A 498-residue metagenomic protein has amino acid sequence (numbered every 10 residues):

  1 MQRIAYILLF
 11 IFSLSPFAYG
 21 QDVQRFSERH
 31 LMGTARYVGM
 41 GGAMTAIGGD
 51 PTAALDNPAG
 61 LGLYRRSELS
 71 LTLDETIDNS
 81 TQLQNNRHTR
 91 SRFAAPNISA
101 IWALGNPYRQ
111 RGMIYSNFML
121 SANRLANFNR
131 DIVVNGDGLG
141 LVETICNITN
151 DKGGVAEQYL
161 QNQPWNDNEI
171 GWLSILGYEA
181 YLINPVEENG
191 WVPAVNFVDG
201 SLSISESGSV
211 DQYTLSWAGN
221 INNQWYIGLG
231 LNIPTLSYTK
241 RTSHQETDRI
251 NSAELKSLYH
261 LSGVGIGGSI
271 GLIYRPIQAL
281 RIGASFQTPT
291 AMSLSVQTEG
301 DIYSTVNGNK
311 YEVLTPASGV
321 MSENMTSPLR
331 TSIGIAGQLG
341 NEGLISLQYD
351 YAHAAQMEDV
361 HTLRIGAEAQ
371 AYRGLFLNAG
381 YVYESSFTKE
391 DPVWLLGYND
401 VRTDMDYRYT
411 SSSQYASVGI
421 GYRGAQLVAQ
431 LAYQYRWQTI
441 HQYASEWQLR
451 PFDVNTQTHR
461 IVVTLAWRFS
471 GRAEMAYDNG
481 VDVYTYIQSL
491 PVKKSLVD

Functional and structural regions predicted by a protein language model:
M1-Q24: Bacterial Sec-dependent N-terminal signal peptides
I4-A5, A59, L280: Alpha-helical hydrophobic packing sites
I7, L61-Y64, I420: Membrane-interface junctions
F12-P16, A59, L73: Residue-level signal for alpha-helical transmembrane segments in multi-pass membrane proteins
Q21-M32, Y37, A103-D498: Outer-membrane beta-barrel porins/channels
A35, I47-D56, G62-L139, D211: Outer-membrane beta-barrel translocator/receptor signature
